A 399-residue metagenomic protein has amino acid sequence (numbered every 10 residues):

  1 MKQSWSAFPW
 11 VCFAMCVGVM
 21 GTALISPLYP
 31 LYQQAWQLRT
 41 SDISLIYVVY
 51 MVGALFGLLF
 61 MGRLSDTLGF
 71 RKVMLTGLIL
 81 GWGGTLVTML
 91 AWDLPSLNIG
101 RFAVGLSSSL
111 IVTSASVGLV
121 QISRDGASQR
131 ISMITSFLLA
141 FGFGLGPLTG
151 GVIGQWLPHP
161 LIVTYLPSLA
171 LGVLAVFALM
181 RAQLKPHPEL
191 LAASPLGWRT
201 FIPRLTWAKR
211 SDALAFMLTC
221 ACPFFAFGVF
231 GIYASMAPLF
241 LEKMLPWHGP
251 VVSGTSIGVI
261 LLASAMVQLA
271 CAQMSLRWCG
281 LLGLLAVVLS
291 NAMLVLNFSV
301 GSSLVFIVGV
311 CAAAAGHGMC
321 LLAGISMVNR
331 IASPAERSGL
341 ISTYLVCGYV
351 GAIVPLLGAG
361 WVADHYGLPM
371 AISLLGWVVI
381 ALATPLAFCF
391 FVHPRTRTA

Functional and structural regions predicted by a protein language model:
Q37, G69, L90-P95, P158 (+1 more regions): Helix-breaking motifs and short loop linkers at transmembrane-helix boundaries and internal kinks in secondary membrane
L55-L94: Conserved MFS/SLC helix-loop-helix module at the cytosolic interface between two early adjacent transmembrane helices
G84, P95-V104, L304-A312: Paired small-residue
G100-L139: Cytoplasmic helix-loop-helix junction between adjacent transmembrane helices in 12-TM secondary transporters
G126, R130-R181: Helix-loop-helix hairpin linking two adjacent transmembrane segments in secondary transporters
V252-L276, A286-S290: Transmembrane alpha-helices of Major Facilitator/SLC transporters
C279-G324: C-terminal transmembrane helical hairpin of 12-TM major facilitator-type secondary transporters
H317, I325-G376, L386: A late C-terminal transmembrane helix in Major Facilitator Superfamily
